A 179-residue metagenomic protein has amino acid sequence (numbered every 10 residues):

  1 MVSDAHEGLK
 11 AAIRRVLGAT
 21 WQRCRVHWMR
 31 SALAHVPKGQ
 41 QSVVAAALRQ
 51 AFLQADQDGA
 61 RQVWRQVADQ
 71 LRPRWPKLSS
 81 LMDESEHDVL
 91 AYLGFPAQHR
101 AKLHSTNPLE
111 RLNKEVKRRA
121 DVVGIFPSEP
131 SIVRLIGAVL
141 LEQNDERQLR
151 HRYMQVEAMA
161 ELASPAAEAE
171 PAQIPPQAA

Functional and structural regions predicted by a protein language model:
M1-A179: Catalytic center-proximal scaffold of phosphoryl-transfer enzymes
